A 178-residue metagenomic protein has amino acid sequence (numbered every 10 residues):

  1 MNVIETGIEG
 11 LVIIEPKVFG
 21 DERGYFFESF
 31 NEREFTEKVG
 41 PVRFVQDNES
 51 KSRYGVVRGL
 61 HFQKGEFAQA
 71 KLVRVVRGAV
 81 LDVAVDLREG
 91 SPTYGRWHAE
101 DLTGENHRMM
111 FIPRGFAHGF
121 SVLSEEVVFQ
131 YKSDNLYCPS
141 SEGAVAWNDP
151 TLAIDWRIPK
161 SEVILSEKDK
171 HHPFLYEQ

Functional and structural regions predicted by a protein language model:
M1-R108, S121-E126, S133-Q178: Non-catalytic, conserved peripheral segments adjacent to functional cores
H118: Active-site micro-motifs of SAM-dependent methyltransferase domains
